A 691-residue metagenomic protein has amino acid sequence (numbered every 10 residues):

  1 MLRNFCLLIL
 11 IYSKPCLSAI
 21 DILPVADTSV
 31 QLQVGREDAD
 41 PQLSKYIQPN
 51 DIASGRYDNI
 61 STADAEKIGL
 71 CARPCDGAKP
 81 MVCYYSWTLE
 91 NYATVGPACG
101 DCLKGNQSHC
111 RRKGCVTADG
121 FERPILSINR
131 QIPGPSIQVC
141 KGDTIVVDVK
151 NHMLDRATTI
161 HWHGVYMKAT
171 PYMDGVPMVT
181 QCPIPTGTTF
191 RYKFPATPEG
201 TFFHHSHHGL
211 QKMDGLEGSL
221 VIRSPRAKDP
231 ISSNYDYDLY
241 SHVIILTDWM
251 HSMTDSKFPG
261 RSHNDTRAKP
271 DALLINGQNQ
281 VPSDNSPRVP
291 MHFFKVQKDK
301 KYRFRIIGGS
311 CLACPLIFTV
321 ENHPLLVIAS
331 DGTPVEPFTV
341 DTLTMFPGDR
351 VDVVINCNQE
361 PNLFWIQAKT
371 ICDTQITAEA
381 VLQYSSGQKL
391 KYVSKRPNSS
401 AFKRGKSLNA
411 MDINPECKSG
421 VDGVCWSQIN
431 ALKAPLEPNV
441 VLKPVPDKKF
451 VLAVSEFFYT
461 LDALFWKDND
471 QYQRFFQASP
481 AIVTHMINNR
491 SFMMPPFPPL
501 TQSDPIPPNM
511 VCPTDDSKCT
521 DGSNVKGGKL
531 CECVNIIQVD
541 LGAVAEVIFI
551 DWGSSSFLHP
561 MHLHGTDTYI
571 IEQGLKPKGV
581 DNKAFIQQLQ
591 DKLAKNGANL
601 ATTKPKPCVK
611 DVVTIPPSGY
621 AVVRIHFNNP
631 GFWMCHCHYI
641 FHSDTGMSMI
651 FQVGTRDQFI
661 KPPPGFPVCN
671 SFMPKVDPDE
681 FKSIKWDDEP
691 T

Functional and structural regions predicted by a protein language model:
L2-A19: Cleavable N-terminal signal peptides of Sec/SRP-targeted secreted and luminal proteins
S18-V95, L210, D214-F258, E336-L558 (+3 more regions): Extended terminal and domain-junction accessory segments
D101, L126-I128, D236-L312, P415 (+2 more regions): Acidic-aromatic/histidine active-site loop/patch
C115-K141, Q280-K295, M510-V544: N-terminal edge beta-strand
R123-Q138, K168-F202, P230-I231, T339-T344: Aromatic/His-enriched, Gly/Pro-containing loop or helix-boundary segments that lie immediately adjacent to catalytic
V139-K141, T186, P198-E199, K298 (+4 more regions): Surface-exposed loops/turns
V149-L154, I306-C311, F549-G553: Asparagine-centered strand-capping/turn motif at beta-strand->loop junctions
T170-T189, R288-P290, L326-I355, G528-C533 (+2 more regions): A cross-kingdom feature marking solvent-exposed beta-strand/loop segments within repeated, beta-rich binding/scaffold
